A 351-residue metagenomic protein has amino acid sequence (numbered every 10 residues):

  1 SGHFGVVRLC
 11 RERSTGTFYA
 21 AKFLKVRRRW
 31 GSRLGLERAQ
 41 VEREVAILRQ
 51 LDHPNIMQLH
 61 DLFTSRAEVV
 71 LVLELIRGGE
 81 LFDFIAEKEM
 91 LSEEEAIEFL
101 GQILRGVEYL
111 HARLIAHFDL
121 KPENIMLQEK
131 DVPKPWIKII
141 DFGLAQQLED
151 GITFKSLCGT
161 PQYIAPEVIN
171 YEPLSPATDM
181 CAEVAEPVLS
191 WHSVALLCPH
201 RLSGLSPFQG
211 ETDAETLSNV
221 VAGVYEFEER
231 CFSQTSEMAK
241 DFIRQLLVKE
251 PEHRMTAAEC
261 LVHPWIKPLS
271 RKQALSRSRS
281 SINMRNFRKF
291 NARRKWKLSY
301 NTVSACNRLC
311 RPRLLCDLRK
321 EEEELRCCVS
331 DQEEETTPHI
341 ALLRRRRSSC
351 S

Functional and structural regions predicted by a protein language model:
V6-R28: Glycine-rich ATP phosphate-binding loop
L24-L51: Conserved N-lobe beta3->alphaC-helix segment of eukaryotic protein kinase catalytic domains
L62: Activation-segment/catalytic-loop signature of the eukaryotic protein kinase fold
R66-E80: Conserved short submotifs of the Hanks-type protein kinase catalytic core that shape the nucleotide-binding pocket
F99-L100: Activation segment signature within eukaryotic-like protein kinase domains
I103-I115: Protein kinase catalytic-loop region centered on the HRD/HxD motif
D241, A258-T336: C-terminal regulatory tails of eukaryotic serine/threonine kinases
